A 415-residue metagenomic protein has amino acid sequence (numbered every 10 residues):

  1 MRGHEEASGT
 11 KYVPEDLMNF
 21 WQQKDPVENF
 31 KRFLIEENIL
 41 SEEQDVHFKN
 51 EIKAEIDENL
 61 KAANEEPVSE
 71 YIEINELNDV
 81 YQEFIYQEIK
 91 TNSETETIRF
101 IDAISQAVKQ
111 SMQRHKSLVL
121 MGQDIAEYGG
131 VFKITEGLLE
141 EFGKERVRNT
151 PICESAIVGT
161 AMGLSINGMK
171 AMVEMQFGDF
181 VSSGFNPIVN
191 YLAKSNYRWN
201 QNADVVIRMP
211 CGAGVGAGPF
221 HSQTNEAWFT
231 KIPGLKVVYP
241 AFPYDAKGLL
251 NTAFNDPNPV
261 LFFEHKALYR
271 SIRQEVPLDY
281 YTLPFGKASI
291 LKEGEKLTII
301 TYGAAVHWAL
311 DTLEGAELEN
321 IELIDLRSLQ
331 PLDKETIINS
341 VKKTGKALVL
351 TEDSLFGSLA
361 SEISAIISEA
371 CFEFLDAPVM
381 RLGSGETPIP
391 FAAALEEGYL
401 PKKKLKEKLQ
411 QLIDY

Functional and structural regions predicted by a protein language model:
M1-K61, E65, S69, G137 (+6 more regions): Thiamine diphosphate
D45, K53-I101, D414: Preference for extracellular/luminal or secreted protein segments
N75-F263, A267-L268, E397-G398, E407: Thiamine diphosphate
